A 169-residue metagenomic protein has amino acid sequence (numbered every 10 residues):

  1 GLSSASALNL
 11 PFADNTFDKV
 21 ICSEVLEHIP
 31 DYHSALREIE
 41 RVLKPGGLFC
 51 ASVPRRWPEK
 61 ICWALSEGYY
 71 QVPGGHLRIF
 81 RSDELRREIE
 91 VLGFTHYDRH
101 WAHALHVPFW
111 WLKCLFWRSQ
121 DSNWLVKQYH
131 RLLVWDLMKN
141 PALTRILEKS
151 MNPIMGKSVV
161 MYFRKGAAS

Functional and structural regions predicted by a protein language model:
G1-C62, E84-R86, M161-K165: Conserved SAM-binding loop
A5-L8, S82-L85, K139-E148: An amphipathic, basic-hydrophobic alpha-helix
A7, G74-G75, F80, G156-S158: A conserved catalytic-core signature of glycosyltransferases
I21, S66-Q71, R145: A short, mixed-charge helix-start or loop-turn motif at secondary-structure junctions
A64, H103-S169: A C-terminal cap/extension of S-adenosyl-L-methionine-dependent methyltransferases that defines the acceptor-substrate
E67-E84, W101-H103: Acceptor-substrate binding/catalytic loop of class I
E88-F94: A structural motif corresponding to the C-terminal end of an alpha-helix and its immediate exit/capping segment
F94-A104: Conserved S-adenosyl-L-methionine
